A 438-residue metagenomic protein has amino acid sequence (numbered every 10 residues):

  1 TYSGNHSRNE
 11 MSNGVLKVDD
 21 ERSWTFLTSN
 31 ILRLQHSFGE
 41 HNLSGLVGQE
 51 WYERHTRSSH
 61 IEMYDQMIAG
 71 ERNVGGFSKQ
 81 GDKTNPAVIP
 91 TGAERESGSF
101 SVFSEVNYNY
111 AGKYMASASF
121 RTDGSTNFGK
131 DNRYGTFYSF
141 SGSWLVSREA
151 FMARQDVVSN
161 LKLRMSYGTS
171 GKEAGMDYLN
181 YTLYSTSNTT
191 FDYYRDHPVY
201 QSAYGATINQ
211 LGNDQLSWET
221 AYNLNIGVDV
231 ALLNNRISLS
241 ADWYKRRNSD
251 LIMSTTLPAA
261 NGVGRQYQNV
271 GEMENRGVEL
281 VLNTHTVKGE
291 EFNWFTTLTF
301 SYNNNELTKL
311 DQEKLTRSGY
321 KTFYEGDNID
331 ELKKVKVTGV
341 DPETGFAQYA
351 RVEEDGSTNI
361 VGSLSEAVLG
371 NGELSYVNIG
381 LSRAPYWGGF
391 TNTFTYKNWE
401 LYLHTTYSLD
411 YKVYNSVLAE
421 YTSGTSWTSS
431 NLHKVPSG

Functional and structural regions predicted by a protein language model:
Y2-G4, R8-K113, Y200, L211: Outer-membrane beta-barrel transmembrane domain signature of Gram-negative proteins, especially the mid-to-C-terminal
M11-D19, A87-G92, G124-G129, L211-D214 (+2 more regions): Extracellular loop and loop/strand-boundary signature of outer-membrane beta-barrel proteins
S37-L43, K113, S147-L161, A174 (+4 more regions): Short loop/turn motifs that connect adjacent beta-strands in outer-membrane beta-barrel proteins
Q49-H55, T91, F120-T126, V146-R148 (+6 more regions): Transmembrane beta-strands of outer-membrane beta-barrel pores
H55-T84, A153-E219, S238, D242-M273 (+2 more regions): Solvent-exposed loop/turn elements at secondary-structure boundaries
H60-D65, L179, T186, F191 (+5 more regions): Conserved small-residue
G81-E105, N109, M115-S119, P198-L232 (+2 more regions): Outer-membrane beta-barrel transmembrane strand signature
S125, S408-G438: Extracytoplasmic gating/loop element in the C-terminal half of outer-membrane beta-barrel translocons and assembly
